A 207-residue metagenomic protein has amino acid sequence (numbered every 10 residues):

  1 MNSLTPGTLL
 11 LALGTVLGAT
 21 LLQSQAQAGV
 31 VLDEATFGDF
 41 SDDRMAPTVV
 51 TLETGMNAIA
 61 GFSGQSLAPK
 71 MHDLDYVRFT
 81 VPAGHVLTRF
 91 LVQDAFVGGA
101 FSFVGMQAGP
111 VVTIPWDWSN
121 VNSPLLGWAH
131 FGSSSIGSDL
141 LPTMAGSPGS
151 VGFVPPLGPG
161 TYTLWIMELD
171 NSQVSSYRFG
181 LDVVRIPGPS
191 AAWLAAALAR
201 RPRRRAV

Functional and structural regions predicted by a protein language model:
M1-A12: Bacterial N-terminal signal peptides that target proteins for export
L11-T20: Bacterial N-terminal signal peptides
A26-V86: Non-catalytic extracellular/lumenal accessory regions of secreted precursors
G29-V50, V77, V104-N120, G149-R185: C-terminal edge strands of extracellular/lumenal beta-sandwich accessory domains
V86-A95: A short beta-strand element within beta-rich, extracytoplasmic domains of secreted/secretory-pathway proteins
A95-S147: Surface-exposed beta-strand/loop patches in noncatalytic accessory domains and peripheral targeting/linker segments
I186-R204: A short, hydrophobic C-terminal helix/tail in secreted or cell-surface proteins
